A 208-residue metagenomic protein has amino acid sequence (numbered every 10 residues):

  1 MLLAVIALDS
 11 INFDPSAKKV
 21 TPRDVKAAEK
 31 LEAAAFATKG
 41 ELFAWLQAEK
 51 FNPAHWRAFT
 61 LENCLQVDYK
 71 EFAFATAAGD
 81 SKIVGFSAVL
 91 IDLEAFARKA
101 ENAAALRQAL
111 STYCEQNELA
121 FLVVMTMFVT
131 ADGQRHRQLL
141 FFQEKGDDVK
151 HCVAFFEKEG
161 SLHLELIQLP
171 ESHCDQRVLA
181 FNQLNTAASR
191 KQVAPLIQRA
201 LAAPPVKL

Functional and structural regions predicted by a protein language model:
M1-D24: Functional cores that coordinate and move charged inorganic groups
S16-L208: C-terminal accessory domains and tails appended to enzymatic cores
